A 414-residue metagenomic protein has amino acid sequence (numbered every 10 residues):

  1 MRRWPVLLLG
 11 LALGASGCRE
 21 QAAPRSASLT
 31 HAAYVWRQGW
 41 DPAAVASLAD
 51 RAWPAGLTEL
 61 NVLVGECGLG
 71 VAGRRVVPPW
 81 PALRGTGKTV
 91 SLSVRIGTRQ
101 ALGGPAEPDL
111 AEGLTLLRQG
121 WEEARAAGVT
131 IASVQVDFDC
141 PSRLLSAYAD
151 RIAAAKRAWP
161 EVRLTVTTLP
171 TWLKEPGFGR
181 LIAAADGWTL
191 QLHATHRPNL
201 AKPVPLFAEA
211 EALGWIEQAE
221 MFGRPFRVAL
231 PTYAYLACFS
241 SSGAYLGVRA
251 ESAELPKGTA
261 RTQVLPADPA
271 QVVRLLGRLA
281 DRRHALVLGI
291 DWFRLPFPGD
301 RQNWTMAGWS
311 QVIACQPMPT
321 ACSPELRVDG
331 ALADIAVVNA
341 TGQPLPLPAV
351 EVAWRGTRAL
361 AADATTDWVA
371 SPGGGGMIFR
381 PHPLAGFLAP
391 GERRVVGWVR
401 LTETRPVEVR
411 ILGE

Functional and structural regions predicted by a protein language model:
P5-G14: Bacterial N-terminal signal peptides
G17-E20: Bacterial signal peptide processing site
P24-Q38, L63-L190: Chitinase-like catalytic core of GlcNAc-active glycosidases
L60, V136, W188, V228 (+1 more regions): Conserved, mostly hydrophobic/aromatic
L145-S146, D150-E251: Substrate-binding surface in catalytic domains of secreted glycosidases
Y233-Y235, F239-T320: Substrate-binding cleft of secreted/luminal carbohydrate-active enzymes
D334-P346, W354: Asparagine-centered strand-capping/turn motif at beta-strand->loop junctions
L360-L401: Intrinsically disordered, low-complexity Pro/Gly/Ser/Thr-rich segments with frequent PxxP/GP/PP motifs and embedded
